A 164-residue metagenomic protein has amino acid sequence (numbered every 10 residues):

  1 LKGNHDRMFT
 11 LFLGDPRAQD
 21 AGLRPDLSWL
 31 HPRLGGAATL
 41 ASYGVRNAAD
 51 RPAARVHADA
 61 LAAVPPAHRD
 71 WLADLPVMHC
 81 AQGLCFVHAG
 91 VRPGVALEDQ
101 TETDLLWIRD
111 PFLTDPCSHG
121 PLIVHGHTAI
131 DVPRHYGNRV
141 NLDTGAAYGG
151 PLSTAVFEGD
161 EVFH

Functional and structural regions predicted by a protein language model:
L1-H31: Core catalytic region of metal-dependent phosphoesterases/phosphodiesterases, especially metallo-beta-lactamase-like
L23-R24, P32-N141, G145-P151, F157-H164: Acidic, His/Gly-enriched loop-helix segments that form or flank divalent-metal centers in metallo-dependent hydrolases
